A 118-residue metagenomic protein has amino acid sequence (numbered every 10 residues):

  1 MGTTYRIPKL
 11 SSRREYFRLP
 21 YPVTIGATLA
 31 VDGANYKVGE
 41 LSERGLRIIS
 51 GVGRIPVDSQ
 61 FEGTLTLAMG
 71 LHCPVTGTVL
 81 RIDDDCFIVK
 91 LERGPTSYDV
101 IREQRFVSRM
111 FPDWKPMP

Functional and structural regions predicted by a protein language model:
M1-E43, G51, Q104-P118: N-terminal helix initiation/capping motif
V23-L29, D58-H72: Short conserved beta-strand and strand-loop elements enriched in small hydrophobics with frequent Asp/Gly
D32-N35, M69-C73, D85: Short acidic/polar mixed-charge low-complexity motifs
Y36-V38, P74-L80: Short beta-strand-centered aromatic/proline hotspots
L46-S50, D83-G94: Short, solvent-exposed secondary-structure boundary/capping segments
S50-G53, G77-T78: Beta-strand-rich interaction surfaces with strong enrichment in secreted/lumenal proteins
V57-T66, Y98-P112: Extended Gly/Ser/Thr-rich low-complexity repeat segments, especially those forming or decorating extracellular
